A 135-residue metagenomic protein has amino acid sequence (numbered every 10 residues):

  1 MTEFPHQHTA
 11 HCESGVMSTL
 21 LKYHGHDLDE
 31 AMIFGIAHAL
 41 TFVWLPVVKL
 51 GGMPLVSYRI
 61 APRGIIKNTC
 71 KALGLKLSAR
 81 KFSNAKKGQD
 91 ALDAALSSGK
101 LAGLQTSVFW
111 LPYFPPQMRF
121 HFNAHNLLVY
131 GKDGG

Functional and structural regions predicted by a protein language model:
T2-G25, L40-G135: Conserved active-site-adjacent core of cysteine acyl-enzyme catalytic domains
E30-M32: Selected N-terminal structured segments and early membrane-anchoring regions
